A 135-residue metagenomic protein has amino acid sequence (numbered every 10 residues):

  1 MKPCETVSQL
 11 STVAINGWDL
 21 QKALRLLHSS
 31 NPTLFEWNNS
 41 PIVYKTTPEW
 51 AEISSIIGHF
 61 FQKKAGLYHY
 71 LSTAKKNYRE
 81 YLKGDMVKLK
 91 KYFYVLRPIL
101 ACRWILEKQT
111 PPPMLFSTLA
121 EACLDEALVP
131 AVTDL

Functional and structural regions predicted by a protein language model:
K2-L82, L89-Y92: Conserved catalytic core of two-metal-ion nucleotidyltransferases
S54-L135: Conserved nucleotidyltransferase catalytic core and NTase-mimicking acidic/glycine-rich helix/loop elements in nucleic
